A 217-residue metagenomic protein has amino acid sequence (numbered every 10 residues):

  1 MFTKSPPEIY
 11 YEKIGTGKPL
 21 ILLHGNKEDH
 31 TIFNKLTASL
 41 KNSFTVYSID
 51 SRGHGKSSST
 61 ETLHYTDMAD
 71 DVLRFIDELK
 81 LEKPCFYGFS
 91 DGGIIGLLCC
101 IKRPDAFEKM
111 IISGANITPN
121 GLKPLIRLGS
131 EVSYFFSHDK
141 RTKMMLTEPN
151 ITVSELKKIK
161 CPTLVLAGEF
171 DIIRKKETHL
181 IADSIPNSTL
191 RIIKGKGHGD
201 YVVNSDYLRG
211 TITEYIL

Functional and structural regions predicted by a protein language model:
E12-K56: Conserved HGGG/HGGXW glycine-rich cap/lid loop of the alpha/beta-hydrolase fold
K35, Y47-C85, G210: Active-site loop/oxyanion-hole signature of alpha/beta-hydrolase fold enzymes
G88-G92, G96: Gly/Ala-rich beta-loop-alpha elbow adjacent to hydrolase catalytic centers
L98-I101, M110-F135: Flexible "cap/lid" loop of the alpha/beta hydrolase fold
K140-E155: Active-site nucleophile elbow and catalytic-triad environment of alpha/beta-hydrolase enzymes
I159, V165-A167: Short beta-strand/loop motif that positions the catalytic acidic residue of the alpha/beta-hydrolase fold
I172-E177: Conserved alpha/beta-hydrolase "acid-adjacent" motif
G195-L217: Catalytic active-site module of serine/aspartate enzymes centered on a nucleophile-bearing elbow/loop
